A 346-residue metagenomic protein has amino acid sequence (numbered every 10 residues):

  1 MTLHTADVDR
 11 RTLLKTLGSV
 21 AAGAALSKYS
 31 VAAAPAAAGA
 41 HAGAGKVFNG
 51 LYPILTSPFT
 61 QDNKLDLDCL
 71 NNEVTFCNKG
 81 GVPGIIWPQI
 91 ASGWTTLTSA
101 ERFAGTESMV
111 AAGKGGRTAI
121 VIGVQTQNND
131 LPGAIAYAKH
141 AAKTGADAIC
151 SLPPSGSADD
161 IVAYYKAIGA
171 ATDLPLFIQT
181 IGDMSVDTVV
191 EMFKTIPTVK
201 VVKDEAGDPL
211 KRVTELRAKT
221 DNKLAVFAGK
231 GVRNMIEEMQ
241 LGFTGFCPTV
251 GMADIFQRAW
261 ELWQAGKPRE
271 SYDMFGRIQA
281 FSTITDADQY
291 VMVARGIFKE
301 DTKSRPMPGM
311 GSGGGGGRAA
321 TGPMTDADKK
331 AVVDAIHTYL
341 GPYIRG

Functional and structural regions predicted by a protein language model:
T2-A21: N-terminal secretory signal peptides and thylakoid transit peptides that target proteins across membranes
L14-G18, I54, Q240-F243, V250-G346: C-terminal alpha-helical cap/extension of soluble enzyme domains
Y29-A38: Signal peptide processing junction and immediate N-terminal pro/mature segment of secreted/exported proteins
A38-G45: N-terminal carbohydrate-binding accessory modules
G45, N49-T60, K64-I178: Active-site beta->alpha loop and helix N-cap motifs at the rims of alpha/beta catalytic domains
T106, A134, V213, M235 (+2 more regions): A general structural signal for well-ordered alpha-helical segments in protein cores
A112-T118, T144-G145, T172-L174, T195-T198 (+3 more regions): Short helix-capping segments at alpha-helix termini
G182-Q279: Catalytic alpha/beta core domains of metabolic enzymes, predominantly
